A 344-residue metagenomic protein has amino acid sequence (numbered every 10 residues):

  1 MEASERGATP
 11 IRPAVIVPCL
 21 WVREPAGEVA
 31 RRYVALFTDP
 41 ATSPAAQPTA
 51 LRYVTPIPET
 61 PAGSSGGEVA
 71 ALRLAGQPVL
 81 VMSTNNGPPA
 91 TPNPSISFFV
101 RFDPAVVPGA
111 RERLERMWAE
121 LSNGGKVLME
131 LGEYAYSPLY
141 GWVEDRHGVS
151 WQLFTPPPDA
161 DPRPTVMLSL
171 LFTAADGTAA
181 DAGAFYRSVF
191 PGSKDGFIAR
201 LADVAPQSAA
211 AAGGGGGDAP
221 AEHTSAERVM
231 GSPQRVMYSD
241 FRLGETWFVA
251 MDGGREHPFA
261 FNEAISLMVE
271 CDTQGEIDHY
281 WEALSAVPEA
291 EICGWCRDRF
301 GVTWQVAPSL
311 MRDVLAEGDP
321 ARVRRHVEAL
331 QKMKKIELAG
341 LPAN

Functional and structural regions predicted by a protein language model:
E2-R32, L36-I57, K126-E130, Q152-E222 (+2 more regions): N-terminal beta-strand motif that seeds the catalytic metal site of vicinal oxygen chelate
A14, E68, P94-I96, P164 (+3 more regions): Residues that flank catalytic or metal-binding motifs in active/ligand-binding sites
V17, V69, L139-Y140, M167 (+1 more regions): Conserved beta-strand and immediately adjacent loop positions that scaffold enzyme active sites
V22, A26-G27, A35-L36, T60 (+10 more regions): Vicinal oxygen chelate
S43-P92, W151-L153, R200-F259, W304-S309: Conserved short beta-strand elements that form part of the metal-binding/catalytic scaffold of enzyme active sites
R113, P233, R322: Short acidic-hydrophobic sequence patches enriched in Asp/Glu that either
